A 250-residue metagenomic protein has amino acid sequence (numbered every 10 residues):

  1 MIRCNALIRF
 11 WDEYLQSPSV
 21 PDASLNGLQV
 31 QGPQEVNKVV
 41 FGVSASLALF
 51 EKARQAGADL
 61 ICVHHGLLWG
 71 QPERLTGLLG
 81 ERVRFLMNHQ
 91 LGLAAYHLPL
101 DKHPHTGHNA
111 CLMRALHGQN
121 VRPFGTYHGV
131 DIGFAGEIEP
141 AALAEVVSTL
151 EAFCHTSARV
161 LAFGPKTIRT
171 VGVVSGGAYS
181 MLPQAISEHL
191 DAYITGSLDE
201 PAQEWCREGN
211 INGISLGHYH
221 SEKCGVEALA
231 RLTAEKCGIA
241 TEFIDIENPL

Functional and structural regions predicted by a protein language model:
M1-L250: Active-site catalytic microenvironments in core metabolic enzymes, especially phosphate/sugar-handling
